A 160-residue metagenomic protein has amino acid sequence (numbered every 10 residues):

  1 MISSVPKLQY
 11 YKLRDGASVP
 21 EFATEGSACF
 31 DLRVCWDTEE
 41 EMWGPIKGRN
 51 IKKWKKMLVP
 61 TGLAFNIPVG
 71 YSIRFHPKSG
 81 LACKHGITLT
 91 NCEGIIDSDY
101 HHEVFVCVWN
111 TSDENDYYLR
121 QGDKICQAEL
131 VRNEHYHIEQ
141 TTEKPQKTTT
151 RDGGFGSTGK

Functional and structural regions predicted by a protein language model:
M1-K160: DUTPase catalytic domain/fold
